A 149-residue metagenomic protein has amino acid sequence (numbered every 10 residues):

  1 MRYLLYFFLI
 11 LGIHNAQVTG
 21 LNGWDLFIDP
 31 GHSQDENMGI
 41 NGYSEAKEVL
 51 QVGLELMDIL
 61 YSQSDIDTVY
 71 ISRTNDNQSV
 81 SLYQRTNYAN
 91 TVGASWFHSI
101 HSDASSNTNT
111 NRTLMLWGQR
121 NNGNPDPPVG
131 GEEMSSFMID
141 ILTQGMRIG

Functional and structural regions predicted by a protein language model:
M1-L4, T68: Intrinsically disordered, low-complexity segments enriched in small/polar residues
Y3-H14: Sec-dependent N-terminal signal peptides
V18-L26, Q34, Y43, K47-G149: Active-site-proximal helix/loop segments of hydrolytic enzymes
M38-I40: Short, glycine/acidic-enriched capping/hinge loops at junctions between secondary-structure elements
